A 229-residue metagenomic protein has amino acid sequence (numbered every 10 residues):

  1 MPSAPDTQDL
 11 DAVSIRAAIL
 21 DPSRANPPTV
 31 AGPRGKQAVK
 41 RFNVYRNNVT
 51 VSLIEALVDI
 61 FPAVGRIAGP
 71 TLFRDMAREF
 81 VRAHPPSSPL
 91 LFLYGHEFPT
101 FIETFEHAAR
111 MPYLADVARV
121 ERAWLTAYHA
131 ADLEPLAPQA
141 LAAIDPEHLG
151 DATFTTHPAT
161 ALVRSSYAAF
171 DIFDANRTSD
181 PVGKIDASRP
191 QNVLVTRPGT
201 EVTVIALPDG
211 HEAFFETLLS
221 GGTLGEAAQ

Functional and structural regions predicted by a protein language model:
M1-L133: N-terminal, charged low-complexity regulatory/assembly segments
S23, G222-T223: Residue-level recognition of short, well-ordered coil/turn positions that link secondary-structure elements
V49, V202-T203, E216: A generic structural signal for short
R82-G210: Hydrophobic packing positions characteristic of elongated beta-solenoid/beta-helix-type spike/fiber shafts
F214, T223-Q229: Short acidic, hydrophobic short linear motifs in intrinsically disordered regions
L219: Short, locally clustered residues in the helix-turn-helix/winged-helix DNA-binding domain
